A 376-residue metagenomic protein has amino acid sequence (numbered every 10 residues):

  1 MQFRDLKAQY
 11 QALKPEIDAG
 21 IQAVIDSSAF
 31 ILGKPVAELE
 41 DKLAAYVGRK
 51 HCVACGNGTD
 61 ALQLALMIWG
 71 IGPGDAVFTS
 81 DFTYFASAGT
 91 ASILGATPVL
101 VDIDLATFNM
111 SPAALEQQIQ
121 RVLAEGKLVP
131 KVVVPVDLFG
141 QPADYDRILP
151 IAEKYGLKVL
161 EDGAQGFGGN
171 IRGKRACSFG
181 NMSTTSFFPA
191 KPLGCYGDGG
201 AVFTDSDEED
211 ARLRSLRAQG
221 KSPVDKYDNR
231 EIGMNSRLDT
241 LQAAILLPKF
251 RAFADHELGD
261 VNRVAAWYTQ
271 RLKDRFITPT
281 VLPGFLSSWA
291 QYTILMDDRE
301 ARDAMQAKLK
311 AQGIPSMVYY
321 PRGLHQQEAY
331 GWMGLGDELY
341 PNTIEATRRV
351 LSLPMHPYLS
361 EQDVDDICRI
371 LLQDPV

Functional and structural regions predicted by a protein language model:
M1, D75, L157-K158: Hydrophobic "anchor" residues on beta-strands that sit immediately upstream of conserved functional sites
M1-A29, K34: N-terminal "arm"/small-domain region of PLP-dependent enzymes with the aminotransferase-like
K7, V36-K42, R49-K50, A113 (+9 more regions): PLP-dependent aminotransferase class I/II
S28-A76, T90-S92, L100-D102, E125 (+1 more regions): Phosphate-binding glycine-rich loop
T83-S87: Conserved coil-to-alpha-helix start sites within the AMP-binding
G95: Structured binding elements
A106-C195, A201-F203: Active-site phosphate-binding strand-loop segment of PLP-dependent enzymes
